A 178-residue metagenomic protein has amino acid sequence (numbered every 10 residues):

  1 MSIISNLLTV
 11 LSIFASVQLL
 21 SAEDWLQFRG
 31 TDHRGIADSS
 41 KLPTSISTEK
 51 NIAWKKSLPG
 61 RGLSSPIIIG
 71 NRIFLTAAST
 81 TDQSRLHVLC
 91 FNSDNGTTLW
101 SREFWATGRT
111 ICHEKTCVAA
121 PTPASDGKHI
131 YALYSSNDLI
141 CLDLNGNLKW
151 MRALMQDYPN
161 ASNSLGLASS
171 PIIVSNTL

Functional and structural regions predicted by a protein language model:
M1-S5: Intrinsic disorder/low-complexity segments
N6-Q18: Bacterial N-terminal signal peptides
L20-L178: Noncatalytic, solvent-exposed loop/strand surfaces of beta-propeller-type extracellular/periplasmic domains
